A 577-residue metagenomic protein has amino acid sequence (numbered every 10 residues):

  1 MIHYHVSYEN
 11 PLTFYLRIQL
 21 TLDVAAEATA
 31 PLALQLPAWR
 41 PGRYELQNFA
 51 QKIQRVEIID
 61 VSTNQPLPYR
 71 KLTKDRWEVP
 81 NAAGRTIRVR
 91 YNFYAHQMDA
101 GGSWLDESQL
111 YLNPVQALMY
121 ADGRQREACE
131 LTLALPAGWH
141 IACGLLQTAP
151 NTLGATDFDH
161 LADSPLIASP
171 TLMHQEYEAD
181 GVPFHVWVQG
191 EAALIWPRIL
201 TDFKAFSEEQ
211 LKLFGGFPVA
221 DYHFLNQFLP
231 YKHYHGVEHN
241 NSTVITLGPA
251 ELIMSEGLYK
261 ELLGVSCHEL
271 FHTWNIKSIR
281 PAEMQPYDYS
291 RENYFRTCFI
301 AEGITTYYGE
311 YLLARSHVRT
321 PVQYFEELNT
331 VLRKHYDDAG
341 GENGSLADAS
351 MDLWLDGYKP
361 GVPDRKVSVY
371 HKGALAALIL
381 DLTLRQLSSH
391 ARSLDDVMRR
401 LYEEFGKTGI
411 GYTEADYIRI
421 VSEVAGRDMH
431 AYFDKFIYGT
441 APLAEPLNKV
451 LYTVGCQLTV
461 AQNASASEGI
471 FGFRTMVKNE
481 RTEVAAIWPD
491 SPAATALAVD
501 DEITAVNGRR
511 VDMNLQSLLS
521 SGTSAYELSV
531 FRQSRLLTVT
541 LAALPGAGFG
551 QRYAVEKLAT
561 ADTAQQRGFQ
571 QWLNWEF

Functional and structural regions predicted by a protein language model:
M1-L12, Q19-L22: Non-catalytic, glycine-rich low-complexity segments
L16-A50, M119-P136: Surface-exposed beta-strand/loop patches in extracellular or lumenal glycoproteins
D23, I59-V61, A134, S529-Q533: A generic structural motif
N48-R55, I59-V219, K232-H235: Non-catalytic architectural context of zinc metalloproteases
M173-C298: Juxtacatalytic substrate-recognition/specificity segment
V237, L258-L263, N293-A301, Y358-K372 (+1 more regions): Secondary-structure capping and boundary motifs in well-ordered enzyme cores
T243-A250, S278-I279, S290-G341, R535: Post-HExxH zinc-binding segment in Zn-dependent metallohydrolases
G309, R319-F577: C-terminal recognition in membrane/secretory proteostasis and scaffolding
